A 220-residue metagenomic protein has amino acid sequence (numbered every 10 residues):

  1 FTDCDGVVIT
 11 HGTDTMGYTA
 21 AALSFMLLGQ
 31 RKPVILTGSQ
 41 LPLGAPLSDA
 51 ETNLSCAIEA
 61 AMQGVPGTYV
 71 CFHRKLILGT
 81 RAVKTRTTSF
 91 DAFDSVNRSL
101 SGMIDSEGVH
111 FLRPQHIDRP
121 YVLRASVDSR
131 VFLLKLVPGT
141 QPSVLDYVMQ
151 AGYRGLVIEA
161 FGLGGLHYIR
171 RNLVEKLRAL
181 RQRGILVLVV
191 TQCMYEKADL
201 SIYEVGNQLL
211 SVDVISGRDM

Functional and structural regions predicted by a protein language model:
F1-M16, A151-G165: Short acidic, glycine-rich surface-loop motifs adjacent to enzyme active sites
T2-G6, G29-P33, Q63-G67, F72-H73 (+3 more regions): Short coil/turn connectors at secondary-structure junctions
I9-H11, I35-G38, Y69-R74, K135 (+2 more regions): Short beta-strand segments
I9-K32, H167-K176: Short Gly/Thr/Asp-enriched flexible loops that form oxyanion-binding sites at enzyme active sites
A20-D49, E59-Q63, L180-T191: Short, acidic/small-residue loops that bind anionic groups at enzyme active sites
L36-D105: Internal gly/pro-rich beta-alpha loop/helix module that stabilizes soluble enzyme cofactors or their anionic handles
L78-L163, Y168-R170: Accessory alpha-helical/coil subdomains and C-terminal extensions that flank or cap enzyme catalytic cores
L163-M220: C-terminal non-catalytic interaction/assembly regions of soluble proteins
